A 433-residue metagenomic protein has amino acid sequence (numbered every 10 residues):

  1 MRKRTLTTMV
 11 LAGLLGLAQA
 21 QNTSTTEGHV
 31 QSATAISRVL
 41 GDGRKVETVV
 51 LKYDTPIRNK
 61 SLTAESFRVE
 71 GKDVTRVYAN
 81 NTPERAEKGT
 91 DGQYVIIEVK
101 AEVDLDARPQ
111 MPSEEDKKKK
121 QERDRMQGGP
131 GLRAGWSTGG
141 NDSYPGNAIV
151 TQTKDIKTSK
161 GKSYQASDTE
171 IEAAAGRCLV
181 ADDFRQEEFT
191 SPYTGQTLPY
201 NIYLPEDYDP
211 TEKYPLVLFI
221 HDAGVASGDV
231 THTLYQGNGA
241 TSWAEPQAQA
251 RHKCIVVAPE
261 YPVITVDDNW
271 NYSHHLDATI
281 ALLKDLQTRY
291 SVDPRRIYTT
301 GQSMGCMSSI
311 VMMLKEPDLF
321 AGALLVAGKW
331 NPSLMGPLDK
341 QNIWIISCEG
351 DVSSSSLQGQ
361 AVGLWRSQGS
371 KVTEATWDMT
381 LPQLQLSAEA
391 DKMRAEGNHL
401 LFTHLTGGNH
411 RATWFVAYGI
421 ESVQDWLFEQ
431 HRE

Functional and structural regions predicted by a protein language model:
L11-Q19: Hydrophobic h-region of N-terminal signal peptides that target proteins for export in Gram-negative bacteria
N22-V50, G71-Y214: A domain-start/cap signature at the N-terminus of enzymes
K45-S61: A short glycine/threonine-centered beta-strand motif
D207-E212, V266-S303: Gly/Ser-rich "nucleophile elbow"/oxyanion-hole loop immediately N-terminal to the catalytic nucleophile in hydrolases
L216, I220-I280: Active-site machinery of serine-nucleophile hydrolases
T288-R289, R295-D339: Primarily recognizes the serine-hydrolase "nucleophile elbow" in alpha/beta-hydrolase and SGNH/GDSL folds
W344-S355, S370-E433: C-terminal catalytic histidine-bearing segment of alpha/beta-hydrolase fold enzymes
